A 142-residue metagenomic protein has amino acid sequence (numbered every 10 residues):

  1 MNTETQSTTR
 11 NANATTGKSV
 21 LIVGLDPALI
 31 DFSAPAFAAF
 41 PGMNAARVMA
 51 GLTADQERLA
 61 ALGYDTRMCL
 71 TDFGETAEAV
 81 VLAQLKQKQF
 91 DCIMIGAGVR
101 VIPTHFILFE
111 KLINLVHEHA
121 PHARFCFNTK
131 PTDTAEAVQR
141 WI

Functional and structural regions predicted by a protein language model:
N2, F37, N44-A45, R140: Ser/Thr/Pro-rich, acidic low-complexity intrinsically disordered regulatory segments
N2-A38: N-terminal, charge-rich interaction modules
A38-E57: Short catalytic helix/loop segments, enriched in acidic residues and glycine and frequently bearing histidine
G51, L108-I142: Ser/Thr/Gly-rich flexible loops in soluble cytosolic domains mediating phosphotransfer, phosphorylation
E57-T66: A generic structural motif
R67-T76, N128-K130: Short beta->alpha junction loops
G74-V81, E136: Structural motif
A79-N114: Mid-chain, well-packed structural core segment of small domains
